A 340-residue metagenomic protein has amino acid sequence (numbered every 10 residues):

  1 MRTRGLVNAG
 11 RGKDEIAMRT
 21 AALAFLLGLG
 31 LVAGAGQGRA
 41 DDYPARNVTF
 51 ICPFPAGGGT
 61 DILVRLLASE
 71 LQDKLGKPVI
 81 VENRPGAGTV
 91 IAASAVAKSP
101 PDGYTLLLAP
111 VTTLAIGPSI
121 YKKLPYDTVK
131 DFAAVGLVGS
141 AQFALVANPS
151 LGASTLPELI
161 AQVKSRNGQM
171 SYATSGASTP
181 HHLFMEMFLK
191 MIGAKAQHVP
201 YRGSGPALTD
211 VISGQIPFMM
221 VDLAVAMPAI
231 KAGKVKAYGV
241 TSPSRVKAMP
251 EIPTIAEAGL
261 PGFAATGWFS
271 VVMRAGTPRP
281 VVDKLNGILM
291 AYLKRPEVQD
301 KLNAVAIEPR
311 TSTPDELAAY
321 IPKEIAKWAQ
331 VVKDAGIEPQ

Functional and structural regions predicted by a protein language model:
R2, A17-A22: Positively charged n-region of N-terminal signal peptides that target proteins for export
N8-A17: Short, Lys/Arg-enriched N-terminal segments with co-localized hydrophobic residues within the first ~10-30 amino acids
A22-A33: Bacterial N-terminal signal peptides
R39-K130, Q169, K190-M220, A229 (+2 more regions): N-terminal (or domain-start) structured segment
A45-N47, K190-M191, K231, R279-Q340: An extracytoplasmic/periplasmic, membrane-proximal ligand-sensing/linker region
K98-Y104, S119-P206, I255, W268-K301: Hinge/capping helix and adjacent helix->loop/strand transition within the periplasmic-binding protein
L108-T113, G117, T174, S204 (+4 more regions): Beta->alpha turn/N-cap motifs
D127-L137, A173, K195-V199, P217-F218 (+2 more regions): Short beta-strand->loop
